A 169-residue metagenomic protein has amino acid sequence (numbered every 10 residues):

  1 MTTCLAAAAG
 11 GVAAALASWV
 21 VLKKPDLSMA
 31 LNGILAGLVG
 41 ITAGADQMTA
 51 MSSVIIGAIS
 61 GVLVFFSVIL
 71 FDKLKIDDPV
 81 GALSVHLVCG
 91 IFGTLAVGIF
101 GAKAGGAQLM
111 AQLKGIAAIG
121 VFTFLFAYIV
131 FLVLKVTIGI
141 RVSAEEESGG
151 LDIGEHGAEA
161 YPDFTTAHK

Functional and structural regions predicted by a protein language model:
M1-K169: Glycine- and aromatic-enriched membrane alpha-helices
